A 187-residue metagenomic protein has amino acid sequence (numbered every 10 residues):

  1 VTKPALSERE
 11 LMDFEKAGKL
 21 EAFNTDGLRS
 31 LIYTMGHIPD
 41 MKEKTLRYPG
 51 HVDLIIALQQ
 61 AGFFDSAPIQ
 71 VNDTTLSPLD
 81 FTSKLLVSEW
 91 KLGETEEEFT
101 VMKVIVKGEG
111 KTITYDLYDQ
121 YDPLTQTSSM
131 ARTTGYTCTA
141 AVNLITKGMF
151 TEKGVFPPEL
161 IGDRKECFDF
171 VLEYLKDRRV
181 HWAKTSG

Functional and structural regions predicted by a protein language model:
V1-G187: C-terminal catalytic/substrate-binding lobe primarily of soluble NAD(P)-dependent oxidoreductases
